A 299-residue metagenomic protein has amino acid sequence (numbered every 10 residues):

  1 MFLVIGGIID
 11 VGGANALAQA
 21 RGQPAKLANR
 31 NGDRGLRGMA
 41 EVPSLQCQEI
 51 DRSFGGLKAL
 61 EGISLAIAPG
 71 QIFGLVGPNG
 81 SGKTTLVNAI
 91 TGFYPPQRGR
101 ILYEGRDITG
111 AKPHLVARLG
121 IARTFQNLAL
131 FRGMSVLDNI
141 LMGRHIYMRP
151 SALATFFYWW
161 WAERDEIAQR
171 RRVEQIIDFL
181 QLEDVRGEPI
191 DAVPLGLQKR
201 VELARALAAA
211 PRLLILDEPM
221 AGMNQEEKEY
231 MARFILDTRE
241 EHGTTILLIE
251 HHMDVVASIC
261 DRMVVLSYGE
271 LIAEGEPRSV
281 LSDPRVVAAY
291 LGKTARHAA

Functional and structural regions predicted by a protein language model:
F2, G7-D10, A20-G22, K26-A299: Glycine-rich phosphate-binding loops of nucleotide-dependent enzymes
